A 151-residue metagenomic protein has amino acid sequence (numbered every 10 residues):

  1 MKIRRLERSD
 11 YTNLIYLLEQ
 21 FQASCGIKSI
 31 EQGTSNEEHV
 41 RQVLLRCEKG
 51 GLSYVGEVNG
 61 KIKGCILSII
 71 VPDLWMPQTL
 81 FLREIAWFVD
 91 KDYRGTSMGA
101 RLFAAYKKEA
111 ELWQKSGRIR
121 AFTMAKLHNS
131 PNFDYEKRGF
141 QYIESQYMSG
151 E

Functional and structural regions predicted by a protein language model:
K2-Y16: A short beta-loop-alpha structural element at the N-terminal edge of CoA-dependent acyl/N-acetyltransferase catalytic
Q22-Q42: Conserved GNAT-fold acetyl-CoA-binding loop/helix
Q42-V55: A short helix-loop-beta-strand connector motif used in the catalytic cores of GNAT acetyltransferases and, in some
V55, K61-I70: Conserved beta-strand in the GNAT
D73-E84: A conserved beta-turn-beta hairpin within the catalytic core of GNAT-like acetyltransferases that forms part
I85-T96: A short, internal acetyl-CoA/4′-phosphopantetheine-binding micro-motif in the GNAT/acyltransferase core
G95-E109: Conserved acetyl-CoA-binding loop-helix of GNAT-fold acetyltransferases
Y106, S116, R120-F133, G150-E151: Conserved beta-strand-loop-alpha-helix junction that forms the acyl-donor binding cleft
